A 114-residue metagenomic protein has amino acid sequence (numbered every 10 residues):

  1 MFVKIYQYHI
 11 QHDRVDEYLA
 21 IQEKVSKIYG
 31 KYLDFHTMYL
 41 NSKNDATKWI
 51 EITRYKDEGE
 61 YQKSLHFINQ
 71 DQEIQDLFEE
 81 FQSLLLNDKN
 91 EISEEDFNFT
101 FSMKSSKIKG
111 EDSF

Functional and structural regions predicted by a protein language model:
V3, Q62-K63, T100: A beta-strand edge to alpha-helix "cap/lid" segment located at domain peripheries
V3-Y8, I50: Active-site-flanking beta-strand signature of metal-NTP-handling nucleotidyl enzymes and homologous cyclase-like
H9-A20: Short, surface-exposed ligand-recognition loops at beta-strand->loop->(often short) alpha-helix junctions that present
K24-T37, R54-S93: An amphipathic, aromatic/His-enriched active-site/gating alpha helix that lines ligand/cofactor pockets
M38-S42: Short, solvent-exposed loop/turn elements at beta->coil junctions and helix N-caps that rim active or binding pockets
N44-T47: Short acidic/glycine-enriched loop/turn segments that link adjacent beta-strands
S93-F114: Acidic/histidine-enriched, glycine/proline-rich intrinsically disordered or flexible terminal extensions
